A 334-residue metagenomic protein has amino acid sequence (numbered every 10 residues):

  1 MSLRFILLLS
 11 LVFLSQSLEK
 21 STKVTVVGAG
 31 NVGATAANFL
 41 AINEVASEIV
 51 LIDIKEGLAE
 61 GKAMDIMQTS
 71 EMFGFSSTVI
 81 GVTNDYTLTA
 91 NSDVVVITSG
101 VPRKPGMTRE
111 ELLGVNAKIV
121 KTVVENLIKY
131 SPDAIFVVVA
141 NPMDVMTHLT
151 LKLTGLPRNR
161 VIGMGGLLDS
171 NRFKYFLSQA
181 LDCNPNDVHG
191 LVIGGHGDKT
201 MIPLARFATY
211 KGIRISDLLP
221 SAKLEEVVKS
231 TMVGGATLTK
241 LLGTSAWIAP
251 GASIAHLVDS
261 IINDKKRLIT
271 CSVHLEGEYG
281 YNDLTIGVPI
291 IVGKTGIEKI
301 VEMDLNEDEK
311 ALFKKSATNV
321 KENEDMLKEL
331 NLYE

Functional and structural regions predicted by a protein language model:
L3-S15: Cleavable N-terminal signal peptides of Sec/SRP-targeted secreted and luminal proteins
A29-G30: Glycine-rich Rossmann-fold phosphate-binding loop(s) that bind the pyrophosphate of adenine dinucleotide cofactors
G33-A34: N-terminal Rossmann-fold NAD(P) dinucleotide-binding loop
I54-S92, D325-E329: Conserved N-terminal Rossmann-fold NAD(P) cofactor-binding segment
S99-V101: Conserved NAD(P)H cofactor-binding loop of Rossmann-fold oxidoreductase domains
T108-K174: Rossmann-like NAD(P)(H) cofactor-binding subdomain of soluble oxidoreductases
T154-R160, L168-E334: C-terminal substrate-binding/catalytic lobe of Rossmann-fold NAD(P)-dependent dehydrogenases
